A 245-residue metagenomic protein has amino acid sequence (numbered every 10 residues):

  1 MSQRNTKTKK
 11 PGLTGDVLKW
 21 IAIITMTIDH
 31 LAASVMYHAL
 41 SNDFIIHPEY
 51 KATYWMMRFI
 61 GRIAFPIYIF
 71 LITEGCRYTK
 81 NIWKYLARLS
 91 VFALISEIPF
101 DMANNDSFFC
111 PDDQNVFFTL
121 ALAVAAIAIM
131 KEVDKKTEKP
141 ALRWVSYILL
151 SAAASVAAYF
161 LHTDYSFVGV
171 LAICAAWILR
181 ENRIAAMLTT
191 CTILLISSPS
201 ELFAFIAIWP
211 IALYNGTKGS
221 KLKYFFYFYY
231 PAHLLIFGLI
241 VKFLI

Functional and structural regions predicted by a protein language model:
M1-I245: Alpha-helical transmembrane segments and their immediate juxtamembrane cytosolic regions
